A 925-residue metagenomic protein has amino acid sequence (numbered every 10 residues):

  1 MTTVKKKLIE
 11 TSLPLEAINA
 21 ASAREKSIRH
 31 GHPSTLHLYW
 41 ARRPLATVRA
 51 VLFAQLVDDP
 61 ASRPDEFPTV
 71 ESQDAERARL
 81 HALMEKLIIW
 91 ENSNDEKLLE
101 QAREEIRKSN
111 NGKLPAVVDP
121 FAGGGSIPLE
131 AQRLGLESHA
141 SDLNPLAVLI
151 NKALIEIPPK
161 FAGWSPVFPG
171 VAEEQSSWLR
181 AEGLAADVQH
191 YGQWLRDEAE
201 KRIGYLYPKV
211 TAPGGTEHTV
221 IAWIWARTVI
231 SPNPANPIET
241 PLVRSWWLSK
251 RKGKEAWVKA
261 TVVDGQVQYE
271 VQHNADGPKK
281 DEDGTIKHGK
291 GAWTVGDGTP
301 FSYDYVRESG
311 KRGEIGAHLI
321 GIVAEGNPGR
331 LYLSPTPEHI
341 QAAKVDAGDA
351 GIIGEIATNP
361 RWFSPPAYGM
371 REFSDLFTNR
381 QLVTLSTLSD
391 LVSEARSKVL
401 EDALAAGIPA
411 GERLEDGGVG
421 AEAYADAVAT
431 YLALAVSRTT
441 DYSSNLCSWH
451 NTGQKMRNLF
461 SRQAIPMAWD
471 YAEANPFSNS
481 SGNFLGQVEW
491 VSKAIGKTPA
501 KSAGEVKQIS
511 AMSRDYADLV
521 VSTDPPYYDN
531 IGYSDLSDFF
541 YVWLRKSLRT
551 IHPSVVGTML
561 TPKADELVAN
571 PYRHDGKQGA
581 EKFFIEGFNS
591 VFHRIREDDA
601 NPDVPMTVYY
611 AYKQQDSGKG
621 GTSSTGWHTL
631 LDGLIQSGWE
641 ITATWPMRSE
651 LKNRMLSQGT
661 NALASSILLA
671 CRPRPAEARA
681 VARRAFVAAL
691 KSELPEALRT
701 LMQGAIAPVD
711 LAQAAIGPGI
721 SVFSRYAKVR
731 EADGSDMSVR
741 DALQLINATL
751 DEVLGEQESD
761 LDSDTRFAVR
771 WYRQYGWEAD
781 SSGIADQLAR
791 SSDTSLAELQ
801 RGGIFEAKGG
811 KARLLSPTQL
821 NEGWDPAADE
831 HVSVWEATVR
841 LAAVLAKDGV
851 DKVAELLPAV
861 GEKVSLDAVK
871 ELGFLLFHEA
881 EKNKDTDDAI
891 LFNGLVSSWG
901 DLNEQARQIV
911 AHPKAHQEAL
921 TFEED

Functional and structural regions predicted by a protein language model:
T2-V118, P128, Q132-L519, P526 (+5 more regions): Nucleic-acid modification enzymes, centered on SAM-dependent nucleic-acid methyltransferases
F121: Conserved redox-active cysteine motifs that mediate thiol-disulfide chemistry, especially di-cysteine Cys-X(1-2)-Cys
G124: Conserved SAM/SAH-binding loop
G579-E586, Q614: Extended, compositionally biased non-globular segments
I585-V604, D632, Q636: A short glycine-rich, Lys/Arg-flanked "PGG" loop and its adjoining helix->strand segment in the class I
P605-Y610: Short beta-strand segments at enzyme active-site cores
